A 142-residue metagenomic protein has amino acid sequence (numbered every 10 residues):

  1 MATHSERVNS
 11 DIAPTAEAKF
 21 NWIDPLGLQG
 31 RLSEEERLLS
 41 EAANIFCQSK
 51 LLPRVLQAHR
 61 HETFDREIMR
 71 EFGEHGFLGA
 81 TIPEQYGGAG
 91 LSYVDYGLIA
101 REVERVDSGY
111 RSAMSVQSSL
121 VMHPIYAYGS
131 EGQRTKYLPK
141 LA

Functional and structural regions predicted by a protein language model:
M1-E35: Intrinsic disorder at enzyme termini
L38, I45, K50-A142: Glycine-rich flavin
